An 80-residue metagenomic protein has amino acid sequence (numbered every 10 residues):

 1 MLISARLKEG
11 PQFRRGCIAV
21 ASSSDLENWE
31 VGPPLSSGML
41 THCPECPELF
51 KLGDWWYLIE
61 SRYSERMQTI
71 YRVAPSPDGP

Functional and structural regions predicted by a protein language model:
M1-P44, K51-P80: Beta-rich carbohydrate-recognition and catalytic domains
